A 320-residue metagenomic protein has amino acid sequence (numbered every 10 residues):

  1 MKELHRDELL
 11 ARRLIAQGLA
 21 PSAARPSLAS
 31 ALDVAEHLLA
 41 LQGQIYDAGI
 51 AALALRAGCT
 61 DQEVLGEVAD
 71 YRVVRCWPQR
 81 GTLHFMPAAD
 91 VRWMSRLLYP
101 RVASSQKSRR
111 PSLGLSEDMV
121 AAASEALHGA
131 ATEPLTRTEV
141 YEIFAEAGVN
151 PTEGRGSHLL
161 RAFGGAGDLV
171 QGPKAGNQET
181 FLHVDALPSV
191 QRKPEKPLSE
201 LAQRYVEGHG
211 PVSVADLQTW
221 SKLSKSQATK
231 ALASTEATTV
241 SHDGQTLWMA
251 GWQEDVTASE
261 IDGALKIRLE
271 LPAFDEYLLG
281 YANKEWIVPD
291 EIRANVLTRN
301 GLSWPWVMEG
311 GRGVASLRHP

Functional and structural regions predicted by a protein language model:
M1-T152, D290: Phosphate-backbone binding and catalysis cores of DNA-processing enzymes
A69-L83, G164-K174, E236-D243, A315: A short, conserved structural fragment
F85-V91, A175-R192, T246-E260: Short, cationic-aromatic polyanion-contact patches
S95-R109, D185-R204, G208, E260-L269 (+1 more regions): Short, amphipathic alpha-helical interaction segments positioned at domain boundaries
E153-A231: Loop-centered beta-sheet repeat module
G210-A258: Anionic-ligand-binding alpha/beta catalytic cores of soluble enzymes and soluble regulatory domains that recognize
A237-E291: Non-catalytic regulatory appendages
D290, N295-P320: Glycine-rich, small/acidic residue-mixed loop/short-helix segments
